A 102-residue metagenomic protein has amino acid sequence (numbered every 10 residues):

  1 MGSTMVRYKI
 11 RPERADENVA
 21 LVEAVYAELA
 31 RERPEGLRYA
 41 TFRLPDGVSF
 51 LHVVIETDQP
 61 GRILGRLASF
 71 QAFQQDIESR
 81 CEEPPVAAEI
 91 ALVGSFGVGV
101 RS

Functional and structural regions predicted by a protein language model:
G2, R33, D46-V48: Residue-level preference for beta-strand/loop junctions
G2-K9, L51-H52: Active-site-flanking beta-strand signature of metal-NTP-handling nucleotidyl enzymes and homologous cyclase-like
S3, R38-Y39: Short hydrophobic/aromatic beta-strand element in the GNAT-like acyltransferase core that lines or flanks the acyl-donor
K9-A20: Short, surface-exposed ligand-recognition loops at beta-strand->loop->(often short) alpha-helix junctions that present
P12, D46-S49, E56-R62: Short, charged/polar surface micro-motifs in flexible loops or helix N-caps
A24, E28-R38, V54-E89: An amphipathic, aromatic/His-enriched active-site/gating alpha helix that lines ligand/cofactor pockets
F42-L44: Short beta-strand micro-motifs enriched in acidic
A91-S102: Short, low-order "capping/linker" segments at domain edges
